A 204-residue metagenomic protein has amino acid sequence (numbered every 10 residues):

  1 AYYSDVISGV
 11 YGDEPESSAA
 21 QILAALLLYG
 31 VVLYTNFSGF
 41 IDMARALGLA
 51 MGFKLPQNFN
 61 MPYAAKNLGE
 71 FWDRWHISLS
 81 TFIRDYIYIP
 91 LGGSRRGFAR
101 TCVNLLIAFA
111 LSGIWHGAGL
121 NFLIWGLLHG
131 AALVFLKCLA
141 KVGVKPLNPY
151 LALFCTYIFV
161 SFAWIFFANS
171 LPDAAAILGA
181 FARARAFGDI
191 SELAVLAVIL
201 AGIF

Functional and structural regions predicted by a protein language model:
A1-G202: Membrane-embedded transmembrane alpha-helical bundles that form the catalytic cores of multi-pass lipid-modifying
